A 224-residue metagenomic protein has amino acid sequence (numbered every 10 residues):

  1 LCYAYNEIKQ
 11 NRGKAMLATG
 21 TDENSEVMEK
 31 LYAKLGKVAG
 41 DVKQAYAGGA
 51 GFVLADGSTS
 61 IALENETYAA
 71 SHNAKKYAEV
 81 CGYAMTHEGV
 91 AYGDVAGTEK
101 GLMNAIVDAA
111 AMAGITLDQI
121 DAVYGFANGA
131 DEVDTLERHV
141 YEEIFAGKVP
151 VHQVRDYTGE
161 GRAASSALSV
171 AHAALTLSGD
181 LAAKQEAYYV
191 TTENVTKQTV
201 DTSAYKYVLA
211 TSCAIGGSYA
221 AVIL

Functional and structural regions predicted by a protein language model:
L1-A69, V154, A163-L224: Conserved beta-strand-centric core segments of catalytic alpha/beta enzyme folds
A15-M16, I115-K148, V208: Conserved beta-ketoacyl condensing-enzyme motif
G20-N24, T67, G82-G89, Y124-G129 (+1 more regions): Glycine-rich beta-alpha junction loops
A33-G36, A78, H139-E142: Glycine-rich, phosphate-binding/catalytic loops in enzymes
K37-I115, D121-A122, K206, I223: Condensing-enzyme catalytic core mediating Claisen C-C bond formation in acyl metabolism
Y83, D121-D131, R155-R162: A short beta-alpha structural unit
V90-T98, N128-F145, R162-L168: Short glycine/threonine-rich loop-to-helix capping motif typified by GTGT followed within a few residues by an Asp-Pro
A105-A113, I144, S169, A173: Stable alpha-helical structural segments in soluble proteins, enriched in small hydrophobic residues
